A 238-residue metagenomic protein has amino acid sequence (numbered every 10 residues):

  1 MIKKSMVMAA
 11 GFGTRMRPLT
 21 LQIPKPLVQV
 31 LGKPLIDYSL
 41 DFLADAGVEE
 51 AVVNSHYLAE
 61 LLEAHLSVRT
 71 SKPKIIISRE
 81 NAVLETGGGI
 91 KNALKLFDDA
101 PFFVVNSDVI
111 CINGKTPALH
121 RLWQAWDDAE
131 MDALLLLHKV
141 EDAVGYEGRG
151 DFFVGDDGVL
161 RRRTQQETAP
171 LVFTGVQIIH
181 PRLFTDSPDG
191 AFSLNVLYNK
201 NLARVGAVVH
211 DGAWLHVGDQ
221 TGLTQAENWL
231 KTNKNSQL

Functional and structural regions predicted by a protein language model:
M1-V30, A44-A46: Glycine-rich N-terminal loop/short-helix segment of MobA-like nucleotidyltransferase
M1-V7, K33-N106, I110, D186-D189: Conserved N-terminal catalytic core of the sugar/cofactor nucleotidyltransferase
M16, L62-L66, A226: Hydrophobic packing residues within well-ordered alpha-helices of enzyme cores
Y57, A133-D151: Short beta-strand-to-loop element that shapes/binds the nucleotide-sugar donor at the catalytic cleft/hinge
S71-I75, D156, A203: A short helix-to-beta-strand connector/capping loop
F102-F103, I110, G114-D127, E141-V144 (+1 more regions): Catalytic-core segments of class I nucleotidyltransferases/pyrophosphorylases that form NMP-activated intermediates
